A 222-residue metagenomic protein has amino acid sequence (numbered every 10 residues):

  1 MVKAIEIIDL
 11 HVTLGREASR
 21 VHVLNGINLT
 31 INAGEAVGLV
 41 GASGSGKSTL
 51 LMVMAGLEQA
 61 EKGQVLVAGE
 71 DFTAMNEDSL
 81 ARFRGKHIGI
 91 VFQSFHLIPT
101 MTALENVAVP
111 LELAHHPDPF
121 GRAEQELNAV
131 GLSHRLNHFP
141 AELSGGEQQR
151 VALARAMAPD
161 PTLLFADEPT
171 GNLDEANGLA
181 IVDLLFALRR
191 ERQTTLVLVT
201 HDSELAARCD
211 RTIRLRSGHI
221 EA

Functional and structural regions predicted by a protein language model:
A4-I5, L10-R208, T212-L215: ABC family nucleotide-binding domain
R190, E221-A222: C-terminal segments of enzyme domains that contribute to small-molecule binding surfaces
